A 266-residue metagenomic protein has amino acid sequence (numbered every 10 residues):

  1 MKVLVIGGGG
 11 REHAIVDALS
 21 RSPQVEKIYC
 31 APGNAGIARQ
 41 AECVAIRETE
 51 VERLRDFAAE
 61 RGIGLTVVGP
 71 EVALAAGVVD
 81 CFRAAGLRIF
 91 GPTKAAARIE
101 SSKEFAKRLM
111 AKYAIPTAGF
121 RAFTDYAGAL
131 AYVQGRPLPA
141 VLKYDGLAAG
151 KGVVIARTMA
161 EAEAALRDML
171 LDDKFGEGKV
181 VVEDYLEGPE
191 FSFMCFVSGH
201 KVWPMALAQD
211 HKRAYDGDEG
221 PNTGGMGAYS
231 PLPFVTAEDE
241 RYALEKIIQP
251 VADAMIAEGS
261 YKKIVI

Functional and structural regions predicted by a protein language model:
M1-K94, A127: ATP-binding N-terminal substructure of ATP-dependent carboxylate-amine bond-forming enzymes
V5, C30-A31, V67-V68, I89-P92 (+5 more regions): General beta-strand structural signal in soluble alpha/beta enzymes
A38-A41, R55, R98-E104, Y215-G217: Short, charged, surface-exposed secondary-structure boundary motifs
A58-I63, G135-R136, G176: Glycine-rich phosphate-binding loop signature in dinucleotide/nucleotide-binding domains
P92-G152: A conserved helix-loop-beta module that forms one wall/lid of the active-site cleft in ATP-utilizing catalytic domains
A156-I266: Internal nucleotide-binding/catalytic subdomain
